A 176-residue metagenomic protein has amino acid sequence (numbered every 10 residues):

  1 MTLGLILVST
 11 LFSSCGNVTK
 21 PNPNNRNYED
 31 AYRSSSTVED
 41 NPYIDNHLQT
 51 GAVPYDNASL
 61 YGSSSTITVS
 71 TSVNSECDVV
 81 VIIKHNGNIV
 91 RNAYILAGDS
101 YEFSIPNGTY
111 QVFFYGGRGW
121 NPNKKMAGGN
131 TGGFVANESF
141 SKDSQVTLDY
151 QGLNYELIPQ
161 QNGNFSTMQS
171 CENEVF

Functional and structural regions predicted by a protein language model:
M1-L5: Sec-dependent signal peptide recognition, specifically the positively charged N-region followed immediately by
C15-H85, R91, G117-F176: Primarily secretory-pathway and cell-envelope proteins
N92-A97: Short, acidic Ser/Thr/Gly-rich low-complexity loop/linker segments typical of extracellular and cell-surface proteins
G98-F103: Short, surface-exposed beta-strand/beta-hairpin micro-motifs centered on an aromatic residue
S104-G108: Hydrophobic loop/turn residues within beta-sheet-rich immunoglobulin-like superfamily modules
Y110-V112: A short tyrosine-centered beta-strand micro-motif
